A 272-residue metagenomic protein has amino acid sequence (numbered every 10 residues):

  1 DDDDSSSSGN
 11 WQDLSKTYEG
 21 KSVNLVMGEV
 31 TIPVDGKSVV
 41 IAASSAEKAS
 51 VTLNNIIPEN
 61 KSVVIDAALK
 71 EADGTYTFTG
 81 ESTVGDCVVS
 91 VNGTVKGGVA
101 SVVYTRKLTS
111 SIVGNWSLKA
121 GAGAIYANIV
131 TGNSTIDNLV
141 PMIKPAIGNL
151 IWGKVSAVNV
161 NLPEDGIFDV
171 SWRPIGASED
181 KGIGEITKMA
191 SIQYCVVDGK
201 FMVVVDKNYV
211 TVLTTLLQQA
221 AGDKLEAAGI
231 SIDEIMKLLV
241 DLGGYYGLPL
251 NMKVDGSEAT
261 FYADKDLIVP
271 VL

Functional and structural regions predicted by a protein language model:
D1-L139, N149, I167: Acidic/polar, low-complexity intrinsically disordered N-terminal segments immediately downstream of a Sec signal
V23, V30-D66, A127-Y245: N-terminal glycine/threonine-rich, aromatic-flanked beta-hairpin/loop signature
I56, E71, N115-L118, P141-P145 (+5 more regions): Buried hydrophobic residues that stabilize the cores of well-folded domains
D73-I112, A120-A122, K200-L272: Beta-sheet ligand-binding and adhesion/scaffold domains
